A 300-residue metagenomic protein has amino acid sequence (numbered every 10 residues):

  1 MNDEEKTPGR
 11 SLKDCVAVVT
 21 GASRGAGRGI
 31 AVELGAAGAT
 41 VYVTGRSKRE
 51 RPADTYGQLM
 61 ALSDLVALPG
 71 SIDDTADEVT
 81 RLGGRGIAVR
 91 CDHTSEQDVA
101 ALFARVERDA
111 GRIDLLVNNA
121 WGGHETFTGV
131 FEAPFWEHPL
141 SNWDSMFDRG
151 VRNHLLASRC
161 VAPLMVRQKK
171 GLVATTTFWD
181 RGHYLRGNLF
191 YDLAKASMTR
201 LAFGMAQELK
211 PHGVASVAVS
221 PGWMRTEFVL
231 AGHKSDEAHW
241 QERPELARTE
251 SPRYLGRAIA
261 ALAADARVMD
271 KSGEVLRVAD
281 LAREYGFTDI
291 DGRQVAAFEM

Functional and structural regions predicted by a protein language model:
N2-A110, G122-E125, G129-S141: Short-chain dehydrogenase/reductase
C15, G84-R85, R112-I113, M165-F178 (+2 more regions): Active-site loop of short-chain dehydrogenase/reductase
L34, R112, V173, T199 (+2 more regions): Conserved Rossmann-fold SDR core element
A37, D109-A110, G123-F127, C160-L172 (+1 more regions): A short helix-coil junction within the Rossmann-fold of NAD(P)-dependent oxidoreductases
G122-T126, P134-N142, M146, L172-P211 (+1 more regions): Catalytic loop of short-chain dehydrogenase/reductase
S158-R159, F203: A short, exposed helix-loop element centered on a Lys and neighboring polar residues
A218, S235-M300: C-terminal helical subdomain
